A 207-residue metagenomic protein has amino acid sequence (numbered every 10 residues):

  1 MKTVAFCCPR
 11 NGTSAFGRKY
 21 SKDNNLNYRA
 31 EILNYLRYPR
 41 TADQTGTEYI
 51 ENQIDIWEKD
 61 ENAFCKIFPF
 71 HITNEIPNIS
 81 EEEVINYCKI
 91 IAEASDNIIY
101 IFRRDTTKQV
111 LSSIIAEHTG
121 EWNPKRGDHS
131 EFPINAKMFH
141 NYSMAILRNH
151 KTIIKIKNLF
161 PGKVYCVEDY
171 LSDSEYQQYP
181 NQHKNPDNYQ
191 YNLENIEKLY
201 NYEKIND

Functional and structural regions predicted by a protein language model:
M1-E61, N185: PAPS-dependent sulfotransferase catalytic core
T3-A5, K19, N25, R29 (+9 more regions): Aromatic-enriched hydrophobic runs in primary sequence
Y20, N24, Q53-W57, C88-A92 (+3 more regions): Hydrophobic, Leu/Ile/Phe/Ala-enriched alpha-helical segments that form helix-helix packing faces
A42-E51, N123-S143, D169-D207: PAPS-dependent sulfotransferase catalytic core
W57, N62, N74-N78: Domain-wide signal for the mature, well-folded portions of proteins, strongly enriched in nucleus-encoded organellar
N62-P69: Conserved two-lobed SF2 helicase motor
P69-K163, V167-Q178: PAPS-dependent sulfotransferase catalytic domain
